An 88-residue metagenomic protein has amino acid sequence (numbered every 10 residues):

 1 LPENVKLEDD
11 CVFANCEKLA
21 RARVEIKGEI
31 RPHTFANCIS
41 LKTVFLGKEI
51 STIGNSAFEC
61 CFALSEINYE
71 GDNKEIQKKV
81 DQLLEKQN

Functional and structural regions predicted by a protein language model:
L1-L7, E17-E29, I39-T52, F62-Q77 (+1 more regions): Structural signature of tandem-repeat unit edges
D9-V12, R31-T34, G54-A57: Consensus positions within tandem repeat domains that build extended binding/scaffold surfaces
F35, E59-C60, V80-L83: A structural signal for leucine-rich repeat
